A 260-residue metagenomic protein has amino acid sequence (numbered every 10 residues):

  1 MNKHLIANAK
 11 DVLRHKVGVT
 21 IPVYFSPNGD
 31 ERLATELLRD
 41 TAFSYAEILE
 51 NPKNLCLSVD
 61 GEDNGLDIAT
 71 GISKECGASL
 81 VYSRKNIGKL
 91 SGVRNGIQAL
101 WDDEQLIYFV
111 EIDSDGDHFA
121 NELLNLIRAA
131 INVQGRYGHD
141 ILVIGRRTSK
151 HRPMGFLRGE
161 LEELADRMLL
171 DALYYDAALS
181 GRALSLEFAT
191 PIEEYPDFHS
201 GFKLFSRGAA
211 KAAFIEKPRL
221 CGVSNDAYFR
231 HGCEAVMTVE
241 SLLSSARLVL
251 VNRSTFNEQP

Functional and structural regions predicted by a protein language model:
M1-S44: N-proximal low-complexity "stem/linker" segments adjacent to membrane-targeting elements
R14-G18, F43-L57, G77-S79: Short loop->beta transition adjacent to catalytic acidic/histidine clusters or analogous donor-positioning motifs
S58-I68, G116: A conserved acidic beta->alpha catalytic loop
T70-S91, A99: Conserved donor nucleotide-binding strand/loop of the catalytic core
V93-N95, A99, A120-A212: Acceptor/aglycone-binding surface of glycosyltransferases and processive sugar-polymer synthases
Q105-D117: Short beta-strand-to-loop acidic/aromatic patch adjacent to the donor-nucleotide binding site
C221-V236: Acidic donor-binding loop at a coil-to-helix junction in glycosyltransferase catalytic cores that engages
A235-F256: Catalytic donor-sugar/metal-binding loop of nucleotide-sugar-dependent glycosyltransferases
